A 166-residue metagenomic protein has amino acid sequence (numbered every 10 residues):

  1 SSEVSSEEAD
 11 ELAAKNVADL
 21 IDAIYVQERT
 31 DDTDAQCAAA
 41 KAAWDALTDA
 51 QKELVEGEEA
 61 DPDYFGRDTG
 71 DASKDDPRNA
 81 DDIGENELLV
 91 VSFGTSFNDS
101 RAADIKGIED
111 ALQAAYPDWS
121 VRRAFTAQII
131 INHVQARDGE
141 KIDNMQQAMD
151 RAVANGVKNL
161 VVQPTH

Functional and structural regions predicted by a protein language model:
S1-G66: Beta-rich interaction/scaffold domains
E3-E7, D63-H166: Active-site-proximal alpha-helix that buttresses catalytic centers in soluble enzyme cores
